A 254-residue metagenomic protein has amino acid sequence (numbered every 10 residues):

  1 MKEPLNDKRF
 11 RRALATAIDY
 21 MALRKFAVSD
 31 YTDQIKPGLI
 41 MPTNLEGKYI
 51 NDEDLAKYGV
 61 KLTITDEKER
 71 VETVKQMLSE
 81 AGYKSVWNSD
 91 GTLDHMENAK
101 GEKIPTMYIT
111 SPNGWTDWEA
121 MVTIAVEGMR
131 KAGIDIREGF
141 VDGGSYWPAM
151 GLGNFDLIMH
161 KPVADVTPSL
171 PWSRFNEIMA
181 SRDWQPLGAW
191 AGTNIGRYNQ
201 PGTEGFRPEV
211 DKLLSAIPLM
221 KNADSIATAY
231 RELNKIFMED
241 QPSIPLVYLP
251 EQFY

Functional and structural regions predicted by a protein language model:
P4-E127, F206-K212, S225, E232: Append "and occasionally in soluble cytosolic enzymes with long acidic Gly/Pro-rich linkers
K8, R12, T16, R24-A27 (+5 more regions): Extracytoplasmic/peripheral linker and loop segments enriched in polar/acidic and small residues with frequent Thr/Pro
K8-R9, T123-A132, G144-I158: Short helices/loops that flank or line small-molecule/ion binding pockets
I18, Y31, S111-N113, F140-D142 (+2 more regions): Short, flexible loop/turn elements at secondary-structure junctions
K100-K103, G151-G153, F237-E239: Extracellular/periplasmic catalytic domains that process cell-envelope and extracellular macromolecules
E102-Y108, E127-V141, A216: A local structural motif
D156-K161, P245: Paired acidic/hydrophobic, glycine-rich loop segments that form the ligand-binding mouth/hinge of periplasmic-binding
A164-L170: A ligand-binding cleft/hinge motif common to bilobed small-molecule-binding domains
